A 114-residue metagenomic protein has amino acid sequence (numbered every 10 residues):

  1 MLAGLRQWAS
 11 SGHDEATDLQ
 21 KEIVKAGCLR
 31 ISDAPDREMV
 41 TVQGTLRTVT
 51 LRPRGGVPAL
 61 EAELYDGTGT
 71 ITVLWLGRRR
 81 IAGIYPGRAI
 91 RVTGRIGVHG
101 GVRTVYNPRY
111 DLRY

Functional and structural regions predicted by a protein language model:
M1-Q43, R47-G55, V98, R103-Y114: OB/S1-fold single-stranded nucleic-acid-binding modules and their adjacent gly/ser/pro-rich low-complexity linkers
P35, R78-T93: Short nucleic-acid-contacting surface segments enriched for D/E, G, S/T with interspersed K/R
M39-T41, T70, A89-R91: Intrinsic-disorder/low-complexity, polar/charged segments enriched in Ser/Thr/Lys/Arg/Asp/Glu/Gln
V42, L60-A62, V92: Hydrophobic residues positioned within well-ordered beta-strands of beta-sheet architectures
P53-V73: OB-fold (S1/OB) nucleic-acid-binding surfaces
G69-I71, R78-R80, G97: A short acidic, glycine/proline-enriched capping/turn motif at secondary-structure boundaries, especially helix N-cap
V73-W75, N107: Residue-level recognition of conserved beta-strand positions in structured domain cores
